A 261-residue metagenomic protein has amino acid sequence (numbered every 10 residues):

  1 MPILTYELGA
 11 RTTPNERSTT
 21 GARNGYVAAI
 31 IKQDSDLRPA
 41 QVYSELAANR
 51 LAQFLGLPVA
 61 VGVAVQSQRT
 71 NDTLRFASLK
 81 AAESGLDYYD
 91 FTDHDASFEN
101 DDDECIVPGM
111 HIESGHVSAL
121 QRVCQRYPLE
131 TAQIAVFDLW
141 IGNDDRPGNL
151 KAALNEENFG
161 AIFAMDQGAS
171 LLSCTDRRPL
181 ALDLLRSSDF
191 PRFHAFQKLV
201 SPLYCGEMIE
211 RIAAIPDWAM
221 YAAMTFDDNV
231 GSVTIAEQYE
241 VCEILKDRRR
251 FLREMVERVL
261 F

Functional and structural regions predicted by a protein language model:
M1-A96, N143: Conserved ATP-binding subdomain of kinase catalytic cores across diverse folds
D36, A64-R69, A81, N155 (+2 more regions): An acidic- and aromatic-residue-enriched active-site/binding cleft used to recognize and process polar
L37-S44, R126-E130, T234: Aromatic-acidic/polar surface patches that form glycan- and anion
P58-A60, C105-P108, F190-H194: Short, surface-exposed, polar/charged, turn-prone segments marking secondary-structure boundaries
V61-Q68, P147-E156, V259-F261: Short alpha-helical "patches" and their helix-cap loops
T70-V136, W140: ATP-dependent phospho-/nucleotidyl transfer catalytic cores
M110-D176: Conserved kinase catalytic-core segment
E157-F261: C-terminal catalytic region of ATP-dependent kinase domains
